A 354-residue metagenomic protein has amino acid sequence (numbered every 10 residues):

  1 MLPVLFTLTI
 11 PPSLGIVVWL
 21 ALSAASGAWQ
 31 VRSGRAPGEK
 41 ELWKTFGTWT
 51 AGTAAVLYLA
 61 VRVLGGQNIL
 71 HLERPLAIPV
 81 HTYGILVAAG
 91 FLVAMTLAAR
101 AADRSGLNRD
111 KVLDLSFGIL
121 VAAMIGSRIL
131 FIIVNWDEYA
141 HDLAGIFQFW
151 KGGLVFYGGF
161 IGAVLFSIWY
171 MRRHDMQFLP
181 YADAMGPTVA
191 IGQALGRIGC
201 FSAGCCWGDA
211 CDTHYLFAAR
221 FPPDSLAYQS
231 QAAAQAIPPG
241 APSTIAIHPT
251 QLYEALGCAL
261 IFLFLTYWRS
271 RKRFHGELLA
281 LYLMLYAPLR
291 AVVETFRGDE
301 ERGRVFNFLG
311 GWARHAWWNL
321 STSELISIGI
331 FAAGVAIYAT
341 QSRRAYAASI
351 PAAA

Functional and structural regions predicted by a protein language model:
M1-A354: A feature for loop-to-transmembrane-helix boundaries and adjacent hydrophobic helices in multi-pass integral membrane
